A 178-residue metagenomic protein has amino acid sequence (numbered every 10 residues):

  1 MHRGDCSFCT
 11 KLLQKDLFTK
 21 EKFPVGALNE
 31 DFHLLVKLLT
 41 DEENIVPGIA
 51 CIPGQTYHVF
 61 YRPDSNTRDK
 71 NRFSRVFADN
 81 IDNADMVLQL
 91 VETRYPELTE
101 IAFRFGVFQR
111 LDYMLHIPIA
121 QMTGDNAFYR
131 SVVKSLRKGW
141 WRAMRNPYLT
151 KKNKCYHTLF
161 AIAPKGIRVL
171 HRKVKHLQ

Functional and structural regions predicted by a protein language model:
M1-R75: Donor-binding/catalytic cores of nucleotide-activated saccharide and glycerol-phosphate transferases/polymerases
C6-S7, L90-I101, K152-T158: Noncatalytic linker/hinge segments flanking ATPase motor cores
Q14, V107, Y113, H171 (+1 more regions): Sequence-pattern detector for short linear motifs and compositional/periodic biases rather than a specific fold
V25-K37, N80-A84, R142, H171: Short charge-dense sequence patches
F32, E100-Q109: Alpha-helical scaffolds flanking conserved acidic
E43, E92-P96, P164: Residue-level recognition of short, structured coil/turn motifs that connect secondary structure elements
G54-P63, D69-L98, Q109-H116, M122-R142: Catalytic core of nucleotide-sugar-dependent glycosyltransferases
I119-Q178: Membrane-interface aromatic/basic loop that binds lipid-linked glycans or pyrophosphate carriers, typified by
